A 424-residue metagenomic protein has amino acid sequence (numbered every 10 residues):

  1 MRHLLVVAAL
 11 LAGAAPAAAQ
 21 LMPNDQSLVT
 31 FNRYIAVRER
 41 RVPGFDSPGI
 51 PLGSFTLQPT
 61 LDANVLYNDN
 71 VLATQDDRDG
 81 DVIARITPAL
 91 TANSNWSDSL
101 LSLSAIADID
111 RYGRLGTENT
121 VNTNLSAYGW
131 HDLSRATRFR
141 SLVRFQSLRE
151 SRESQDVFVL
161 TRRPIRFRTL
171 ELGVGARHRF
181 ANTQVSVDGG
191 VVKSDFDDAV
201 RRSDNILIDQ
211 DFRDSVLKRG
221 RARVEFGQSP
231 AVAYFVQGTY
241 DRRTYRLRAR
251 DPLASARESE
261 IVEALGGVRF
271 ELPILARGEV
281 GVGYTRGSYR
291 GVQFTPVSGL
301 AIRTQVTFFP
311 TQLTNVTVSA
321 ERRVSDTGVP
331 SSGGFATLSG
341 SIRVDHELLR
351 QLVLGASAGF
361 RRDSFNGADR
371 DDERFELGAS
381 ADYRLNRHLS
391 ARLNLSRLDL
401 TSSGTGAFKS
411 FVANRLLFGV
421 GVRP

Functional and structural regions predicted by a protein language model:
M1-H3: Positively charged n-region of N-terminal signal peptides that target proteins for export
V6-V7, A17: Cleavable N-terminal signal peptides
L10-L11: Short, linear, compositionally biased motifs with a strong N-terminal bias
Q20-P424: Gram-negative and organellar
